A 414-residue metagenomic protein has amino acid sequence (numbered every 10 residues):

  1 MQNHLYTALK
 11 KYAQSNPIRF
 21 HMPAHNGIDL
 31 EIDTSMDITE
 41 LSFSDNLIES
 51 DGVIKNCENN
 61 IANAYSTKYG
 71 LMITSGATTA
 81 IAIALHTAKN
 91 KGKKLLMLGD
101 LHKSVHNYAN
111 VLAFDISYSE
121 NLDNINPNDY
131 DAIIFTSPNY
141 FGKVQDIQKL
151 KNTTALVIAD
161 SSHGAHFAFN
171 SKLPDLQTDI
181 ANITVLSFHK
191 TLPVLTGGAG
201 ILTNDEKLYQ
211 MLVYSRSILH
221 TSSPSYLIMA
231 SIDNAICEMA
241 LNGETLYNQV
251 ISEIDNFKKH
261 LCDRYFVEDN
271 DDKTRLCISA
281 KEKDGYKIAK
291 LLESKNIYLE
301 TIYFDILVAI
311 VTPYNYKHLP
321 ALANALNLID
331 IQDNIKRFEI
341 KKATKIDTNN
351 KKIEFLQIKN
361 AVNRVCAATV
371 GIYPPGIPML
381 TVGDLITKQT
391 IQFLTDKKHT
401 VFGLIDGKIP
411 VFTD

Functional and structural regions predicted by a protein language model:
M1-G52, N182: N-terminal "arm"/small-domain region of PLP-dependent enzymes with the aminotransferase-like
Q2-K10, A64, M72, G76-F266 (+1 more regions): Conserved PLP-enzyme active-site core in the AAT-like
T34, I38-G76, D100: Conserved N-terminal alpha-helix of the aminotransferase class I/II PLP-enzyme fold
I61, A109, G383: Short hydrophobic alpha-helical segments of the AMP-binding
L95, M379, G383-I386: Generic structural signal for buried aliphatic residues
C262-V382, F393-L404: Conserved C-terminal alpha-helix-loop-beta "cap" of PLP-dependent enzymes that closes/shapes the active-site mouth
T400-D414: Charge-dense polyanion-binding interfaces
